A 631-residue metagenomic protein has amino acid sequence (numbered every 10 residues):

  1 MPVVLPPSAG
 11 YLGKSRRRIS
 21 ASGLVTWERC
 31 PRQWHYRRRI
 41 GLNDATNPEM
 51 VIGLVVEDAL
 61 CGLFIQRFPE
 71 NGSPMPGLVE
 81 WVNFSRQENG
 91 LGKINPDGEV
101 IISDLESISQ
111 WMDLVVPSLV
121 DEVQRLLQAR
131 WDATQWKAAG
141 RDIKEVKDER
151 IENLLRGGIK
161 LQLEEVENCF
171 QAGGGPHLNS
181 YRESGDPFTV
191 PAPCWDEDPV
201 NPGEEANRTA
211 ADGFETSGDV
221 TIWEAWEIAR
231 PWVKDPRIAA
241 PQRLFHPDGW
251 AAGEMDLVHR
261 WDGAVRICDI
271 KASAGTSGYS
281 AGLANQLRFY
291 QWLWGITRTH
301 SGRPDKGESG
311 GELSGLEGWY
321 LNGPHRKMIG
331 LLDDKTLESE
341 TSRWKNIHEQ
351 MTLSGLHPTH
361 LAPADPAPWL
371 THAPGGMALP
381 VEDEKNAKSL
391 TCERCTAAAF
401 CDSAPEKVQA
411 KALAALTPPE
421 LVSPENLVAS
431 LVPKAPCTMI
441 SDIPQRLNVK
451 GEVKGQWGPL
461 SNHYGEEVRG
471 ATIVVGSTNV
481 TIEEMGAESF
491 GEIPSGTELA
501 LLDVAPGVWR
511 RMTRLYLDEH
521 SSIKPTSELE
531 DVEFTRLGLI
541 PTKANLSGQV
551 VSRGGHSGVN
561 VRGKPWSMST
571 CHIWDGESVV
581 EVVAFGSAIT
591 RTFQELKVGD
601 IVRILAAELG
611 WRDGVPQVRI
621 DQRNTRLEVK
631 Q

Functional and structural regions predicted by a protein language model:
M1, E349-N462, G476-E488, R510-E519 (+1 more regions): Accessory terminal regions of nucleic-acid processing enzymes
M1-E49, Q445-L447: C-terminal, charged and often intrinsically disordered regions of DNA end-processing helicases and nucleases
P7, P247-W250, S277-A281, W294-K411: Metal-dependent nuclease catalytic regions and adjoining charged, substrate-binding loops involved in nucleic-acid end
A59-K234: A non-catalytic, helix-rich entry segment at domain boundaries
W223-Q286, R298, H572, S587-Q594: Non-catalytic protein-protein interaction segments used by genome-maintenance enzymes to assemble and couple activities
V408-S461, R510-P565, R591-I604, E608 (+1 more regions): OB-fold nucleic-acid-binding modules
G455-M485, G555-G586: OB-fold (S1/OB) nucleic-acid-binding surfaces
G486-L502, P541, S587-L605: Short nucleic-acid-contacting surface segments enriched for D/E, G, S/T with interspersed K/R
